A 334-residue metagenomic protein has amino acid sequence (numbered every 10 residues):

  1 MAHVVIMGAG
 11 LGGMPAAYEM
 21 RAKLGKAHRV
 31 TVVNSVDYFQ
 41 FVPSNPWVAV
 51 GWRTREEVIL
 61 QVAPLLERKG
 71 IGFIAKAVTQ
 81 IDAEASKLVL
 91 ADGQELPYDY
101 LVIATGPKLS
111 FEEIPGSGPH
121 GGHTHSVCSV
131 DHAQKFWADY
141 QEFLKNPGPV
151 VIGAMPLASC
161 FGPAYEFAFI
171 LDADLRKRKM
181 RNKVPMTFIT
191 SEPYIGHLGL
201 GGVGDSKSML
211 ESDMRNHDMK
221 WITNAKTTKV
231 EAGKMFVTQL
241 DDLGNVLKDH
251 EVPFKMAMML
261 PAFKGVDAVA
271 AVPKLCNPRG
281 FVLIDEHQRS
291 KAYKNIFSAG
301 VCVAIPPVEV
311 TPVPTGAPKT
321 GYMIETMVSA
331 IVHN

Functional and structural regions predicted by a protein language model:
M1, R68-E166, I170-K179, L247 (+1 more regions): FAD-binding core/adjacent interface of flavoenzyme oxidoreductases
A2-G72, P156-L200: Beta1-alpha1 glycine-rich phosphate/pyrophosphate-binding loop at the start of Rossmann-like nucleotide-binding domains
A17-M20, S44-N45, E113-G116, A164-Y165 (+2 more regions): Short amphipathic alpha-helical segments
R21-K26, L90-E95, L283-K291: Short amphipathic alpha-helices and their capping/turn segments at secondary-structure boundaries
A27-T31, R68-Q80, L96, D172-L283: A Rossmann-like FAD-binding core segment of flavoenzymes
S110, P119-N146, P253-T326: FAD-site-proximal beta/loop scaffold in flavoenzymes
A173, G321-N334: Internal hydrophobic alpha-helix adjacent to the cofactor/substrate pocket in enzyme cavities
